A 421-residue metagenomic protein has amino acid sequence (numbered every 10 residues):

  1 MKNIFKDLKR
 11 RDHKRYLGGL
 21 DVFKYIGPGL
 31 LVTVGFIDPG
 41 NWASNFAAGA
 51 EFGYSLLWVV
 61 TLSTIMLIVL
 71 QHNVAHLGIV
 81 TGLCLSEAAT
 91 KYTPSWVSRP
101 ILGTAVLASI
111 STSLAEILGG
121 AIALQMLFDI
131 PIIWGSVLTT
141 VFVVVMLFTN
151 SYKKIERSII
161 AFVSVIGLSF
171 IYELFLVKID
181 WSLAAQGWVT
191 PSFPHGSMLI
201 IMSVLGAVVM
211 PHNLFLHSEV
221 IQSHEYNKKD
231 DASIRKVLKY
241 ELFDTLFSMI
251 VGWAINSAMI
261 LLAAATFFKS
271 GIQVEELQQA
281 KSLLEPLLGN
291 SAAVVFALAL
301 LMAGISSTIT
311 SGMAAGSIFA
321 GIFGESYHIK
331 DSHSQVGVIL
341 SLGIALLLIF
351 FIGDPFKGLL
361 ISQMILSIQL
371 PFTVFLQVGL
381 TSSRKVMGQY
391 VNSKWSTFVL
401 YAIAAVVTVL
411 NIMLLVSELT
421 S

Functional and structural regions predicted by a protein language model:
I4-R11, S44-G49, H72-V97, I122 (+2 more regions): Flexible loop linkers connecting adjacent transmembrane helices in multi-pass alpha-helical membrane transporters
L20-V32, P94-L107, F193-L205, W253-A263 (+2 more regions): Select transmembrane alpha-helical segments in multipass membrane proteins
V32, V59-Y92, P100-S111: Juxtamembrane transmembrane-helix boundary signature
M66-V80, I221-E225, D230, I250-Q279: Extracellular/periplasmic helix-exit of transmembrane alpha-helices
H76, V80, S98-D129, S136-T139 (+4 more regions): Hydrophobic transmembrane alpha-helices that form the core helical bundles of multi-pass secondary transporters
S95-S98, I133-S136, F247, S291-A293 (+2 more regions): Loop-to-transmembrane helix boundary motifs in multi-pass membrane proteins
L102, L127-T149, V165-F170, H328-L347 (+1 more regions): Transmembrane alpha-helical segments of multi-pass small-molecule transport proteins
V163-T190, M202-I221, L376-K385, L410-S421: Hydrophobic alpha-helical segments and their helix-loop junctions in multi-pass secondary transporters
